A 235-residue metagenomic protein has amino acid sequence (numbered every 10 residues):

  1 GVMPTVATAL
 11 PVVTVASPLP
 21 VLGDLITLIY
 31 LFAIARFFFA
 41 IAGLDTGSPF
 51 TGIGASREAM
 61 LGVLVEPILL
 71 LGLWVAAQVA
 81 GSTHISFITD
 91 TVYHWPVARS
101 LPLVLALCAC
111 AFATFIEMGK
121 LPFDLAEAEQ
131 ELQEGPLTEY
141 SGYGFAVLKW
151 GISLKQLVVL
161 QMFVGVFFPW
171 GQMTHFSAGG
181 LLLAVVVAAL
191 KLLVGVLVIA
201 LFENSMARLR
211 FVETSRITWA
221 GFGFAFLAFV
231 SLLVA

Functional and structural regions predicted by a protein language model:
M3-P20, F39-S48, Q78, S82-T83 (+1 more regions): Transmembrane alpha-helix boundary signature
P4-T8, D24-A42, V63-V79: Mid-bilayer segments of alpha-helical transmembrane spans in multi-pass integral membrane proteins that mediate
T14-P18, L73-L103: Juxtamembrane/interfacial segments at transmembrane-helix boundaries in multi-pass membrane proteins
L19-A33, W95-E117, L181-A184: Alpha-helical transmembrane segments
I41-L44, P169, L192-R208: Transmembrane alpha-helical segments of integral membrane proteins
P122-F145: Juxtamembrane inter-helical linkers in multi-pass membrane proteins
V198-A225: Interfacial loop-to-transmembrane junctions
L227-A235: Juxtamembrane boundary at the C-terminal end of a transmembrane helix
